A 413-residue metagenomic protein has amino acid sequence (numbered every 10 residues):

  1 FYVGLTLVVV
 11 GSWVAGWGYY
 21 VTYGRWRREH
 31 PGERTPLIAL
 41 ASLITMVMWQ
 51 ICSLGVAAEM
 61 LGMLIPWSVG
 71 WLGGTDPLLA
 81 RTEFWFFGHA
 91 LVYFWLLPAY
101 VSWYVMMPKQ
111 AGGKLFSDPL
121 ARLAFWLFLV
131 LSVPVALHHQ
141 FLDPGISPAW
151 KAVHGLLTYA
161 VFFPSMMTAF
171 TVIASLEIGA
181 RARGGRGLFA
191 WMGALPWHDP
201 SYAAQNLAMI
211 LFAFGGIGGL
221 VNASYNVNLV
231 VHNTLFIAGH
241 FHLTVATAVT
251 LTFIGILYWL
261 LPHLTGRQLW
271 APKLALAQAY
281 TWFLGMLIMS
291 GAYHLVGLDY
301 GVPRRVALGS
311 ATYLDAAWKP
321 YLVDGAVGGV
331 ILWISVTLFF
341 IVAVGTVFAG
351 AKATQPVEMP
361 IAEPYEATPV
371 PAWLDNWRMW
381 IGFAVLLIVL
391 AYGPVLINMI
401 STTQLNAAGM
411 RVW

Functional and structural regions predicted by a protein language model:
F1-Y23, I38-L72, L78-A111, D118-F141 (+6 more regions): Hydrophobic cores of alpha-helical transmembrane segments in multi-pass integral membrane proteins
R28-E33, G179-W197, G350-N376: Membrane-interfacial, low-structure loops and terminal tails that flank and connect transmembrane helices in multi-pass
P31-A39, L79, F116-D118, I146-S147 (+2 more regions): General structural signal for secondary-structure boundaries
D143-S147, L229-H232: Membrane-interface helix termini and inter-helical loops of multi-pass transporters
